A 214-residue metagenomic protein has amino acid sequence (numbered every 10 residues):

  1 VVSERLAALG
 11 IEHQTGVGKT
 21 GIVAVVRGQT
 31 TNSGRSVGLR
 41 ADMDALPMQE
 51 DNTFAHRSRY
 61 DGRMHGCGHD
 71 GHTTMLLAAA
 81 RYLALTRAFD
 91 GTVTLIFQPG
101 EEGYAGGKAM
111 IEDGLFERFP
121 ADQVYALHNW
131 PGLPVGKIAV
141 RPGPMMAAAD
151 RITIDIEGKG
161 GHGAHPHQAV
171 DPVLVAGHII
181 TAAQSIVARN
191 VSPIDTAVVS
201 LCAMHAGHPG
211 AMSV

Functional and structural regions predicted by a protein language model:
V1-H65, T74-L77, R81-F89: Acidic/His- and Gly-rich active-site-bordering loop/insert found across diverse amide/peptide-bond hydrolases
I22-V23, L46-M48, N52-M64, D70-G71 (+2 more regions): Histidine/acidic-residue-rich, glycine-tolerant segments that coordinate divalent metal ions
